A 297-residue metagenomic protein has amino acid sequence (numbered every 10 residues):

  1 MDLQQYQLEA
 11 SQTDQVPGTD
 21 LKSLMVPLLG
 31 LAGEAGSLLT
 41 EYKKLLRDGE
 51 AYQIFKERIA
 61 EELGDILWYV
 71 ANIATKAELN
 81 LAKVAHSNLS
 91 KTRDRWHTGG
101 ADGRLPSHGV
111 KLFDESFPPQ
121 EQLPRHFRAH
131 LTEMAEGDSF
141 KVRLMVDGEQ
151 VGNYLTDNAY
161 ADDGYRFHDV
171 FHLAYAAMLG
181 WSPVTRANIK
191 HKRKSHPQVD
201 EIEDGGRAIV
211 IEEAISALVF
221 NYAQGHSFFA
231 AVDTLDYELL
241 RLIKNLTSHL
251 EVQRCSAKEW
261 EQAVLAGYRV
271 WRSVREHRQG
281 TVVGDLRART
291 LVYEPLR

Functional and structural regions predicted by a protein language model:
M1-L63, L67-R297: Flexible "arm" and connector segments at domain edges
